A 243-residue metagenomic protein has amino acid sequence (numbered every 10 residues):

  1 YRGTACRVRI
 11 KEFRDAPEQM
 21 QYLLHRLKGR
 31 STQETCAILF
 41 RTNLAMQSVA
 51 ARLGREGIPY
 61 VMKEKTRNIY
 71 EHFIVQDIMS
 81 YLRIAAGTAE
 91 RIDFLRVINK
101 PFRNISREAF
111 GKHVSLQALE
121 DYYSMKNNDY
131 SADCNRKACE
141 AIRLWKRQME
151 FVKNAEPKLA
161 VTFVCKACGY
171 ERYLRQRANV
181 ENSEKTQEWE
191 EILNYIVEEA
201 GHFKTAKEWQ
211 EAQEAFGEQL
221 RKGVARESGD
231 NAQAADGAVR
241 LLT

Functional and structural regions predicted by a protein language model:
Y1-Y60, A85-G87, E150-K153, L220: Helicase P-loop NTPase motor core
T4-C6, Q47, H72-Q76, A234-A238: A short, glycine/Asx- and small/polar-enriched loop/turn that sits immediately N-terminal to a beta-strand
C6-R9, R55, T66-F102: Conserved short internal alpha-helix adjacent to the catalytic or cofactor-binding core of large enzyme scaffolds
A16-Q19, T42-A45, V49, E71-I74 (+5 more regions): Helical mechanochemical/support elements of P-loop NTPase systems and associated helical scaffolds
L24, K28, A50, G54 (+9 more regions): Short, amphipathic alpha-helical segments that act as regulatory/interfacial helices in nucleotide-processing proteins
T32, I58, M125-T243: Accessory C-terminal helicase-associated subdomains
V61-K65: His/Asp/Glu-enriched short active-site or ligand-binding loop at hydrolase and phosphoryl-transfer sites
